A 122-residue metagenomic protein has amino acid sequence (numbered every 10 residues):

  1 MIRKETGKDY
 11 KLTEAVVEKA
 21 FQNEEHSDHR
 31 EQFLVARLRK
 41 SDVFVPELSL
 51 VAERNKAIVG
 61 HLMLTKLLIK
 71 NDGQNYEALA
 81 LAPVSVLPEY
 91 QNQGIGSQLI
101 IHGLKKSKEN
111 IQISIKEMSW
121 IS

Functional and structural regions predicted by a protein language model:
M1-A15: A short beta-loop-alpha structural element at the N-terminal edge of CoA-dependent acyl/N-acetyltransferase catalytic
E5, V84-V86, W120: Hydrophobic adenine-recognition pocket in adenosine-nucleotide-binding enzymes
D9, F44, L87, Q91-N92: Glycine-/small-residue-rich active-site loops that bind phosphorylated ligands and cofactors
E14-V17, F21, E25-M63, L68: Active-site rim helix/loop that mediates acceptor-substrate recognition in acyltransferases
Q74-P88: Conserved acetyl-CoA binding element of GNAT-fold acetyltransferases
Y90, G94-H102: Conserved acetyl-CoA pyrophosphate-binding loop and the N-cap/start of the following alpha-helix in GNAT-like
I100, K105-W120: Conserved GNAT acetyl-CoA-binding A-motif
